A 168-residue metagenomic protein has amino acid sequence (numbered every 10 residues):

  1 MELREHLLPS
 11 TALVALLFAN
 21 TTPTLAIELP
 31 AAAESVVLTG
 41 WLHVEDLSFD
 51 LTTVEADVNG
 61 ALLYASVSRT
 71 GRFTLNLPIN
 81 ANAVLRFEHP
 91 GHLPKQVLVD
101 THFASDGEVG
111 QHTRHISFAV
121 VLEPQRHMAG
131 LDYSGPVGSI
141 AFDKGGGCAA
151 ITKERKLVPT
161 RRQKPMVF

Functional and structural regions predicted by a protein language model:
E2-T11: Bacterial N-terminal signal peptides that target proteins for export
S10-N20: Bacterial N-terminal signal peptides
T24-V37, R155-L157, P165-F168: Beta-strand-rich domain onsets/edges
A33-T52: Structural motif
A61-R72: Short, acidic Ser/Thr/Gly-rich low-complexity loop/linker segments typical of extracellular and cell-surface proteins
T74-V84, P90: Short Pro-Gly-centered beta-turn/loop motif in secreted/extracellular proteins
E88-F103: A short, solvent-exposed loop/turn motif at the edges and junctions of modular extracellular/periplasmic domains
R114-F168: Compositionally biased low-complexity segments at domain edges in trafficked proteins and select soluble regulators
